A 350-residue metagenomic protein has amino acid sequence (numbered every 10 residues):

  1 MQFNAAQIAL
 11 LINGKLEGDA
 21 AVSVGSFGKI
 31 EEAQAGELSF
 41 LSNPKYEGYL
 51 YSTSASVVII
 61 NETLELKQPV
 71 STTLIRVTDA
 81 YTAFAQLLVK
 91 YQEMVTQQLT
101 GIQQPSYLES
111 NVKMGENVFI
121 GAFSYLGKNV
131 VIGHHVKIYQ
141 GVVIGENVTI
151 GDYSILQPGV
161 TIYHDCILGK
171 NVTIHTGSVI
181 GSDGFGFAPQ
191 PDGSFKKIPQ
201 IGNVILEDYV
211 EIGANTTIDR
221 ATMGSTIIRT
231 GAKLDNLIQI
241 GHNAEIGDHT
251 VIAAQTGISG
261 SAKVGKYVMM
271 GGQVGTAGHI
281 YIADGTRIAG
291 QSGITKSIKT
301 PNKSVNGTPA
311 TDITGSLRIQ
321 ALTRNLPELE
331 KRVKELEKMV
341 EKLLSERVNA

Functional and structural regions predicted by a protein language model:
M1-P105, N117, N171, G177-S178 (+3 more regions): Terminal amphipathic alpha-helical/low-complexity segments used for targeting or macromolecular assembly
F40, G101-D312: Structural signal for interior beta-strand "rungs" in well-ordered beta-sheet cores of soluble enzyme domains
